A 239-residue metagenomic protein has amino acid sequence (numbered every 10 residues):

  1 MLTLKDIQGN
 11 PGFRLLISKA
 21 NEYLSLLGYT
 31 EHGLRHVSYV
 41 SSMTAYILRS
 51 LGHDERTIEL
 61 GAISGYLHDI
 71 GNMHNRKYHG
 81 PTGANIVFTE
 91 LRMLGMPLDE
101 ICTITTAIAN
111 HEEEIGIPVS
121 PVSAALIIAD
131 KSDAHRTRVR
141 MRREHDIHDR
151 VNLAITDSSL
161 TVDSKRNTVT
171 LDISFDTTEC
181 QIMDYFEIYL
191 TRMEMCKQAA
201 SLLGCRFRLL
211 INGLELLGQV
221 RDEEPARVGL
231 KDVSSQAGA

Functional and structural regions predicted by a protein language model:
M1-S18, E22, L26: An acidic, Gly/Ser/Thr/Pro-rich helix-cap/linker signature
R14, L34, S38, L190: Electropositive phosphate-/nucleotide-binding environments in soluble metabolic enzymes
S25-L26, H36, R49-S164: Divalent metal-dependent catalytic cores for phosphoryl transfer on phosphate-bearing substrates
Y29-H32: Class I (Rossmann-like) S-adenosyl-L-methionine-dependent methyltransferase catalytic domain, capturing the SAM-binding
Y39, M43-I47: N-terminal low-complexity or amphipathic/hydrophobic leaders
T44, A125, C196: Aromatic/hydrophobic pocket-lining residues that form π-stacking "cages" and hydrophobic walls in ligand
D133-A239: Terminal helices and disordered tails flanking the catalytic cores of nucleotide-processing hydrolases
